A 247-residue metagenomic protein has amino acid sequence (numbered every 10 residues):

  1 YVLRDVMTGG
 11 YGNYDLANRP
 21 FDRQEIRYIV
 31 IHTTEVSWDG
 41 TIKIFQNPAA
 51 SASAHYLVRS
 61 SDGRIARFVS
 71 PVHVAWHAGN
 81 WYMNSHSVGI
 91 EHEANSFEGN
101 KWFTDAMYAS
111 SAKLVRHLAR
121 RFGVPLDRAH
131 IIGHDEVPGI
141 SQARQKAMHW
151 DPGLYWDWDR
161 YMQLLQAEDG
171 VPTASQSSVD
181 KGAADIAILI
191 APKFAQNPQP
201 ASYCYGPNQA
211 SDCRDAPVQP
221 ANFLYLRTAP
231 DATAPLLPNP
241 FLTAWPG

Functional and structural regions predicted by a protein language model:
Y1-N84: N-terminal catalytic cores of peptidoglycan-degrading enzymes
A17, I42-I44, W76-A78, A94-A106 (+1 more regions): Second-shell loop/turn segments in exported
Y28, S87, H130: Hydrophobic "anchor" residues on beta-strands that sit immediately upstream of conserved functional sites
S37, S96, G139: Feature marks short, surface-exposed loop/turn motifs that line or immediately flank catalytic pockets and channel
N95-F97, A119, D231: A broad detector of the eukaryotic-type serine/threonine protein kinase catalytic domain
N100-Q209, P220-N222: Basic/polar, cationic surfaces and motifs that engage anionic cell-wall and phosphate/carboxylate ligands
Q196, S211, V218-L224, T228-G247: Conserved beta-strand/loop element in small beta-rich adapter and peptidoglycan-binding domains
